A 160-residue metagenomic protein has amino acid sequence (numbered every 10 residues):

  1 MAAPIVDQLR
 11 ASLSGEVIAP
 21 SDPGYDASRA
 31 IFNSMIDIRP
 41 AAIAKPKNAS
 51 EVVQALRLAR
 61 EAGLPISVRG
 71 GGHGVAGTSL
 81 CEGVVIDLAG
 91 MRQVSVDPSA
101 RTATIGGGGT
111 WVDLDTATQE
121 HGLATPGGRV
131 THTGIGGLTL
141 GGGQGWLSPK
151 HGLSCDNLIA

Functional and structural regions predicted by a protein language model:
M1-K150: N-terminal accessory segments
V94, H151-A160: Active-site and channel-lining beta-strand-loop segments that bind or position nucleotide-derived/phosphorylated
